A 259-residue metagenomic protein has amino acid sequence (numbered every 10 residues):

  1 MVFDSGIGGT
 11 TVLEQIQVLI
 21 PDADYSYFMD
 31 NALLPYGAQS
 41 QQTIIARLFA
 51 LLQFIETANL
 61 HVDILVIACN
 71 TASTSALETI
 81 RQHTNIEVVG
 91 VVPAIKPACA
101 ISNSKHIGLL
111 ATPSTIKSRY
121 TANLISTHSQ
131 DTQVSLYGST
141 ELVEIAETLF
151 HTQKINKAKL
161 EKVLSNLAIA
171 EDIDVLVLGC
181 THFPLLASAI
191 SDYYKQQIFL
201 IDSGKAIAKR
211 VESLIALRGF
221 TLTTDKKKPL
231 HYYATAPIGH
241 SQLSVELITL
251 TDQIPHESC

Functional and structural regions predicted by a protein language model:
M1-C259: Non-catalytic structural scaffold of enzyme domains
